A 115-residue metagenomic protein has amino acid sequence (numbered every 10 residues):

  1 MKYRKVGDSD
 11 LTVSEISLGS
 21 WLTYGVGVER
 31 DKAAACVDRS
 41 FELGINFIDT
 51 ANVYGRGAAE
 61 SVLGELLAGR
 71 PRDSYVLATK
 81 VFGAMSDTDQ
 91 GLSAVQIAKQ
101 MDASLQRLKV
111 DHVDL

Functional and structural regions predicted by a protein language model:
M1-Y75: N-terminal binding-site loop/beta-alpha segment at the start of enzyme catalytic domains that lines or forms
K2-K5, K32, K80, K99 (+1 more regions): Context-gated lysine
F47-T50, A78-T79, H112-L115: Short beta-strand segments at enzyme active-site cores
V62-L66, V76, K80, Q96-A103: Generic beta-strand or strand-like secondary-structure segments
R70-V95: Structural motif corresponding to the early beta-alpha repeats
S86-L115: Glycine/proline-rich, positively charged, aromatic-decorated active-site loop/lid region on the catalytic face
